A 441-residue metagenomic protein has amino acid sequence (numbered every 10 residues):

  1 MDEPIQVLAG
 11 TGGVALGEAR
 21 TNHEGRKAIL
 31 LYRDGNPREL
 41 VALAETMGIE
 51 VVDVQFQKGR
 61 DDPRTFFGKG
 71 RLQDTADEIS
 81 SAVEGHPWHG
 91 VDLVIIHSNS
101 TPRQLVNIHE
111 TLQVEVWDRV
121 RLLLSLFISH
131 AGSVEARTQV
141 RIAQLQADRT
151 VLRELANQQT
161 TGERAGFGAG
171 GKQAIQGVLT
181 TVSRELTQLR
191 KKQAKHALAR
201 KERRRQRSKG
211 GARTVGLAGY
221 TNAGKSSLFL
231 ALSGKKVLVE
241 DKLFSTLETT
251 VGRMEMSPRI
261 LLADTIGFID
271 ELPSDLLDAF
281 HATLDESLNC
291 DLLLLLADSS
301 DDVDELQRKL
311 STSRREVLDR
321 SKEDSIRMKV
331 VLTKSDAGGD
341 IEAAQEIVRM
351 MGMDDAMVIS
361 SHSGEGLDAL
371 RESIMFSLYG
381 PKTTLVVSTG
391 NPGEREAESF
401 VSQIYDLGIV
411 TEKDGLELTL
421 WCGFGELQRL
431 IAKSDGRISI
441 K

Functional and structural regions predicted by a protein language model:
M1-S125, I438: N-terminal accessory targeting/assembly segments
G17, P37-E45, A76-W88, I95-E115 (+2 more regions): Conserved C-terminal guanine-recognition region of P-loop GTPase G domains, centered on the G4
T21-G25, L155-L292, A297: Conserved G1/Walker A P-loop phosphate-binding module
G35-N36, G59-R60, N99-P102, R121-S125 (+6 more regions): Conserved nucleotide-binding/hydrolysis micro-motifs of P-loop NTPases
S80, I347, F400-D406, R429-S439: Short amphipathic alpha-helices in soluble, non-transmembrane regions that often serve as interface/regulatory elements
V114-G170, I326-K329, D336-G390: Canonical P-loop GTPase G-domain recognition
D118-R119, E412-D414, G436-K441: Conserved short beta-strand edge segments in small beta-sheet-based binding/regulatory domains
L378-E426: Long, well-ordered amphipathic alpha-helical subdomains in the mid-to-C-terminal portions of large enzyme subunits
